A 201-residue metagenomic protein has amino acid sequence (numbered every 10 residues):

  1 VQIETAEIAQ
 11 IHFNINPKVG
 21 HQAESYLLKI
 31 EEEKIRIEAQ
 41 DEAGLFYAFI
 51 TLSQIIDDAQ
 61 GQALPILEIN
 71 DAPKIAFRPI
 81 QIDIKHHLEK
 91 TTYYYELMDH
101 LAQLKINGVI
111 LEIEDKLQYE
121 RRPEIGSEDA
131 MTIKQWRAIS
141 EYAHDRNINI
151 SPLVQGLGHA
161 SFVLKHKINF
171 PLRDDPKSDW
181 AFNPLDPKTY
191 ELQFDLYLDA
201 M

Functional and structural regions predicted by a protein language model:
V1-F77: Contiguous, structured surface segment used for ligand recognition
A76-M201: Substrate-binding cleft of carbohydrate-active enzyme catalytic domains
